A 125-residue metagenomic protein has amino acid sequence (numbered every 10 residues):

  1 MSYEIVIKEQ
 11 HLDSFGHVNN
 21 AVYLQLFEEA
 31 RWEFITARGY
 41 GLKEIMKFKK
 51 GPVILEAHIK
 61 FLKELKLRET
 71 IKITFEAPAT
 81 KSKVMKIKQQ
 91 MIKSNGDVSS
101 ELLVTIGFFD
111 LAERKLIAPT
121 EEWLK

Functional and structural regions predicted by a protein language model:
M1-I54, D110-K125: Hot-dog-fold acyl-thioester-processing enzymes
M1-Y3, T36, K66-L67, P78-K125: HotDog/MaoC-like acyl-thioester-processing domains
K8, L62, K93: Residue-level recognition of the GNAT/N-acetyltransferase active site
F34-M85, S99-L102: Hydrophobic beta-strand-centered segment that forms part of the acyl-chain substrate-binding groove
